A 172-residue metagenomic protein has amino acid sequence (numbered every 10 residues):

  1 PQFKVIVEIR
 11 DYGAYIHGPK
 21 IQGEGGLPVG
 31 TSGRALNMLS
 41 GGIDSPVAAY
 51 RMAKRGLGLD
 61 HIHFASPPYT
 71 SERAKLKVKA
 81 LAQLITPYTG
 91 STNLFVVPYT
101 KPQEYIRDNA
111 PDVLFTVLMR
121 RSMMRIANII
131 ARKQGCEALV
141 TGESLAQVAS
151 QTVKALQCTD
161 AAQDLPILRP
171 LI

Functional and structural regions predicted by a protein language model:
P1, V97-Y99, P170: Conserved beta-strand termini and adjacent loop/short-helix elements that scaffold enzyme active sites in alpha/beta
P1-L36, P46-N93, A161: RNA-binding accessory domains that recognize and position tRNA/RNA substrates
K4, K101-E104: A short acidic, often aromatic-flanked loop/helix-cap motif at beta-alpha or helix-coil junctions that lines enzyme
P19-S32, Q103-E104, N109-I172: Active-site adenylate/phosphate-handling loop in enzymes that bind or generate adenylated species
N37, H61-H63, V96, T141 (+1 more regions): Structural beta-sheet core signal
G42: Conserved G/P- and acidic residue-centered "switch" motifs that form tight phosphate/ATP-binding loops in soluble
V47, R73-A80, V97, L114 (+2 more regions): Conserved active-site and cofactor/substrate-binding residues in soluble primary-metabolism enzymes
F64-A65, Y99-T100, E143-L145: Histidine- and/or cysteine-centered catalytic micro-motif in compact active-site loops
